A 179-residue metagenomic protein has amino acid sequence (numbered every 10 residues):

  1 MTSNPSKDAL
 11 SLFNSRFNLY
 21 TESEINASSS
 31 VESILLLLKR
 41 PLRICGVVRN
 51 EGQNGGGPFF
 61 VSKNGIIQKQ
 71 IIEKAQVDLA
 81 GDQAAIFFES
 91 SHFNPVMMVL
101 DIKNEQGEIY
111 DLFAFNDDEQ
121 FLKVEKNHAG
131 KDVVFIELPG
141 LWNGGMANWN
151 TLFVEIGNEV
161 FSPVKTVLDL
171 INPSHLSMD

Functional and structural regions predicted by a protein language model:
M1-S11, F88-D169, H175-D179: Conserved catalytic alpha/beta cores of large enzymes that bind or transform nucleotide phosphates and polynucleotides
M1-S29: Long, charge-rich alpha-helical interaction segments
L19-S62, I71-V77: Flexible, glycine/threonine-enriched loop-and-boundary segments that flank and lead into catalytic domains of large
S30-E32, C45, A80-I86, E137-G140: Glycine-rich, charged/polar anion/phosphate-binding loops that engage phosphate groups from diverse ligands
I34-R40, N50-E51, I86-S91, L141-M146: A general structural signal for short secondary-structure junctions and capping/turn motifs
K39-R43, N54-G56, I67-K69, F93-M97 (+1 more regions): Active-site lining segments that contact anionic ligands and/or coordinate catalytic metals
V48-G55, I66, Q76-L79, K103-E105 (+1 more regions): Short, glycine-/Ser/Thr-/acidic-enriched flexible segments
G65-H92: Catalytic or ion-translocation cores adjacent to nucleophile or general acid/base/metal-coordination motifs in diverse
